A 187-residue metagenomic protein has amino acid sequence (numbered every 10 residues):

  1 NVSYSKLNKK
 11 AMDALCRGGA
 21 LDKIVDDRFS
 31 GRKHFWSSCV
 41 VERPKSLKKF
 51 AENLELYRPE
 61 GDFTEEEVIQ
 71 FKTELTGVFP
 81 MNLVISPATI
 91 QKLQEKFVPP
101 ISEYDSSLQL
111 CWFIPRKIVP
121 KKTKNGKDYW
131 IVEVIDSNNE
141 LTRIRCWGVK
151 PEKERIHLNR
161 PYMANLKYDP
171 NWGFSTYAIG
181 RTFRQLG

Functional and structural regions predicted by a protein language model:
N1, T76, F113, N159 (+1 more regions): A residue-level signal for conserved active-site and pocket-lining positions in enzyme catalytic cores
N1-S106, Y129, R145, W172-G187: Sliding clamp-binding short linear motifs that recruit DNA-associated proteins to replication/repair hubs
S107, C111-K121: OB-fold ssDNA-binding interfaces and closely related basic DNA-contact patches used across DNA replication/repair
S107, G126, L158-R160: Residue-level preference for beta-strand/loop junctions
Q109-C111, W130, Y162: Hydrophobic core residues within well-ordered beta-strands of beta-rich domains
I118-G148: OB-fold (S1/OB) nucleic-acid-binding surfaces
V149-N165: Short nucleic-acid-contacting surface segments enriched for D/E, G, S/T with interspersed K/R
L166-W172: Short, charged beta-turn/beta-strand-edge "cap" motif at the junction between a beta-strand and an adjacent loop
